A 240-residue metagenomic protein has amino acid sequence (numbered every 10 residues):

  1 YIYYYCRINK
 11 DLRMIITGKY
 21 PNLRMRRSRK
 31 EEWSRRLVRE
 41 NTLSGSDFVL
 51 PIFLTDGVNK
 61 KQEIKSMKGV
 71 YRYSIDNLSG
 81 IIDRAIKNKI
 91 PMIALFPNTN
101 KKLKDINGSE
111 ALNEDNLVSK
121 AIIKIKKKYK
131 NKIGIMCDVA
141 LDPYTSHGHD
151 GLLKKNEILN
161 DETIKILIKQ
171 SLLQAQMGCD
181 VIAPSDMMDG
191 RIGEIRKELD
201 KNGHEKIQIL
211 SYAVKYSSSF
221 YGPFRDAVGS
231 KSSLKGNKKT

Functional and structural regions predicted by a protein language model:
Y1-R13: Short, Lys/Arg-enriched N-terminal segments with co-localized hydrophobic residues within the first ~10-30 amino acids
M14-D76: An N-cap/entry alpha-helix motif that binds or orients negatively charged groups
D47, D56-T240: Alpha/beta enzyme core
